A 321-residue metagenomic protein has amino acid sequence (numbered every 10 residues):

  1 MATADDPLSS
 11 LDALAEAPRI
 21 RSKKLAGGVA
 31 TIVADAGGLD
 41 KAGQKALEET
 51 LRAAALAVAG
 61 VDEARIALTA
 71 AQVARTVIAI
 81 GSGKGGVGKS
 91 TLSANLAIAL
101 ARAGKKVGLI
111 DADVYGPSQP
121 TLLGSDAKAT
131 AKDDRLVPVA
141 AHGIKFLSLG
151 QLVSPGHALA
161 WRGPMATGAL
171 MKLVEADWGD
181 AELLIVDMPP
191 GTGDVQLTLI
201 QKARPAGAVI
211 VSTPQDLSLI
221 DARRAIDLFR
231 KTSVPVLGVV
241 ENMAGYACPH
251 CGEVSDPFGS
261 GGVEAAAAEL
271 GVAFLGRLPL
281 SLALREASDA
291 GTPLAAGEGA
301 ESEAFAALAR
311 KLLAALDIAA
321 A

Functional and structural regions predicted by a protein language model:
A2-P7, A17, A26, A36-K41 (+2 more regions): C-terminal lobe/tail of nucleotide-utilizing enzymes
A15-S82, L316: Extreme N-terminal, non-catalytic leader segments that precede Walker-type/kinase nucleotide-binding cores
I20, A55, A74, G85 (+10 more regions): Residue-level signature of catalytic and energy-coupling elements of molecular machines, predominantly ATP/GTP-dependent
T76-D111, I226, R230: Walker A/P-loop phosphate-binding motif and the immediately C-terminal alpha-helix
G86-N95, P117-S118, M188-Q196, L217-D221: Short glycine/serine/threonine-rich phosphate/pyrophosphate-binding segments that cradle anionic phosphate groups
L100-G163, T167-G168, V174: Phosphate-binding loop that captures ATP/GTP phosphates
V153-K202: Phosphate-binding/switch loop-helix module in NTP-utilizing enzymes
A181-L183, R204-A225: Conserved Switch II/interswitch segment of TRAFAC-class P-loop GTPases
